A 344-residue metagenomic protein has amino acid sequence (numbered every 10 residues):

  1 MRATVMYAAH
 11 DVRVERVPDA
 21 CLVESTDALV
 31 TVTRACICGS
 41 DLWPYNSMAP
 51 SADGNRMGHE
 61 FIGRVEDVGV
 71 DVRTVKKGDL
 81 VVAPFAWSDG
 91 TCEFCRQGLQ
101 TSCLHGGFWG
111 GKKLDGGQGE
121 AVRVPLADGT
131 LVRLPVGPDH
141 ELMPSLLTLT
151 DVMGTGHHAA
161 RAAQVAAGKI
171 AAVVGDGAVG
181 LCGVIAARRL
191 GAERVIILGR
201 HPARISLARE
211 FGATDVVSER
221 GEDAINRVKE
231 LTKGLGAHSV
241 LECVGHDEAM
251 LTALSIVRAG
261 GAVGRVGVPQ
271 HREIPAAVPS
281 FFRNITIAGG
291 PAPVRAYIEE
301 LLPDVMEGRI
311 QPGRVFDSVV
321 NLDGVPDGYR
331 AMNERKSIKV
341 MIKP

Functional and structural regions predicted by a protein language model:
M1, L251-S255, R295-P344: C-terminal hydrophobic helical "lid"/dimerization subdomain of Rossmann-like NAD(P)H-dependent oxidoreductases
A20-A35, M48-R96, T101, D115 (+1 more regions): Glycine-rich beta-strand-centered segment in the early N-terminal region that forms part of a ligand/cofactor-binding
T91-V174: NAD(P)H dinucleotide-binding glycine-rich loop of Rossmann-like/cofactor-binding domains, especially the beta1-alpha1
V173-D176, R188-T252: Adenosine-nucleotide cofactor-binding segment
G180-L181: N-terminal Rossmann-fold NAD(P) dinucleotide-binding loop
G261-A262: Glycine-centered, small-residue-biased loops immediately flanking beta-strands in adenine/cofactor-binding cores
G267-R283: Rossmann-fold NAD(P)-binding glycine/threonine-rich loop
